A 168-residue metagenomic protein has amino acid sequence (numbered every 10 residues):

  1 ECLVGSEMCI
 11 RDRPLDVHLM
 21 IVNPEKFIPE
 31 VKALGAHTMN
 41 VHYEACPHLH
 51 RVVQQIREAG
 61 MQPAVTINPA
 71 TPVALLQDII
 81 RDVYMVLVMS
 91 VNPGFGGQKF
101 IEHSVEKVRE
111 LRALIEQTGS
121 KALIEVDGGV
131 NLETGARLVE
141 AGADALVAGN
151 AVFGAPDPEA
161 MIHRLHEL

Functional and structural regions predicted by a protein language model:
E1-G5, C9-I10: Single conserved hydrophobic/aromatic residue that forms the stacking wall/gate of nucleotide- or nucleobase-binding
V4-G5, R81-D82, G142: Alpha-helix C-terminal capping/helix-to-coil transition sites in glycosyltransferase folds
S6-E7, D16, M20, E25-A33 (+1 more regions): Active-site loop-to-helix "anion-binding N-cap" substructures in soluble metabolic enzymes
P14, K26-E30, A36-L123: Conserved anion-binding
V31, V86, L111, D127 (+3 more regions): Conserved, mostly hydrophobic/aromatic
T38, P63, A145-L146, V152: A short hydrophobic/small-residue beta-strand
G129-A141: Acidic, divalent-metal-coordinating active-site segment for phosphoryl/phosphodiester hydrolysis, typified by short
V139, F153-L168: C-terminal helical cap(s) of enzyme catalytic domains, especially alpha/beta-barrels
